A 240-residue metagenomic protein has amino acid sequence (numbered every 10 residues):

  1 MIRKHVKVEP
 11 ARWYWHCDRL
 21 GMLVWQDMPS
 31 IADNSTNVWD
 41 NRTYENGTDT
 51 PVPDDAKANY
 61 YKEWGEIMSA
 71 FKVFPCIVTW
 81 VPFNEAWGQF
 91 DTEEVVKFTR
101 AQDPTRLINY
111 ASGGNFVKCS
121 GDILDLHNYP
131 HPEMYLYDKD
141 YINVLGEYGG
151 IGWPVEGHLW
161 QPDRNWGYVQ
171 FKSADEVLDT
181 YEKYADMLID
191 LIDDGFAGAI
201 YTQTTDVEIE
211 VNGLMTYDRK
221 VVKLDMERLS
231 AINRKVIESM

Functional and structural regions predicted by a protein language model:
M1-I232: Substrate-binding/catalytic cleft of secreted carbohydrate-active enzymes, primarily glycoside hydrolases
R234-M240: Surface beta-strand/loop "capping" patches
